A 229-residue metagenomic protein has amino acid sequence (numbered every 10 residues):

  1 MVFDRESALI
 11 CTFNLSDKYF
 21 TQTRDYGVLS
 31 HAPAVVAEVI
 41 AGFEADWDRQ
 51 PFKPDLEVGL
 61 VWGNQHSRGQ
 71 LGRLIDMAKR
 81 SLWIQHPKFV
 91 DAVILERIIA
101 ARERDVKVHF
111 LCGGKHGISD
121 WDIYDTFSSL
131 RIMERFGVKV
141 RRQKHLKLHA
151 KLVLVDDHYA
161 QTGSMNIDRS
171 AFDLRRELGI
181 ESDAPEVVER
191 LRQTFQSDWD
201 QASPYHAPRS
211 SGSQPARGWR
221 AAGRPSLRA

Functional and structural regions predicted by a protein language model:
M1-A229: Charged, low-complexity intrinsically disordered terminal segments
